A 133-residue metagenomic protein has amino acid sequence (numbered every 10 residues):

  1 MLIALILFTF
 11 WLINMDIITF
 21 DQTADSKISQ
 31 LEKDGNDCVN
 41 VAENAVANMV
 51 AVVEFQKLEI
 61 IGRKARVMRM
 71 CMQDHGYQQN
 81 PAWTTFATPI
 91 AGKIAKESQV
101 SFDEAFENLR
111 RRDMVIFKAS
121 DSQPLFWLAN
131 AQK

Functional and structural regions predicted by a protein language model:
M1-A4: N-terminal Sec-pathway targeting helices
F8-K133: Mitochondrial intermembrane space
